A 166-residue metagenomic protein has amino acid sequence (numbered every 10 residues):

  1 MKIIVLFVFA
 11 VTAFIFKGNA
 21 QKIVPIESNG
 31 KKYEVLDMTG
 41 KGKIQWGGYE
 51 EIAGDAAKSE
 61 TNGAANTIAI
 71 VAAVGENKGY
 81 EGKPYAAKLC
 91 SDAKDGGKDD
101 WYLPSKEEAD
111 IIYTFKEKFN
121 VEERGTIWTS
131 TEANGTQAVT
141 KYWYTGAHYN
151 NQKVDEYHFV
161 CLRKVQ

Functional and structural regions predicted by a protein language model:
M1-Q21: Bacterial Sec-dependent N-terminal signal peptides
F16-W101, K106-Q166: Glycine-aromatic-enriched surface loops/turns that form tight recognition elements
